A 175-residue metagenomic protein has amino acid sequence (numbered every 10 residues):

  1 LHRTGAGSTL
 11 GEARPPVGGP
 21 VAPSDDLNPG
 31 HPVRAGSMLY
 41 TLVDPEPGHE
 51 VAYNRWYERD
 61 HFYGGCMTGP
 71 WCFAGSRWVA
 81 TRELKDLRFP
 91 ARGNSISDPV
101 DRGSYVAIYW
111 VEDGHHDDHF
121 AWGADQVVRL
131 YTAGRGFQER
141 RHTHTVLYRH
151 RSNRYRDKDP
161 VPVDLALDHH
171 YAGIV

Functional and structural regions predicted by a protein language model:
G5, L10-V175: Macromolecular interaction modules
